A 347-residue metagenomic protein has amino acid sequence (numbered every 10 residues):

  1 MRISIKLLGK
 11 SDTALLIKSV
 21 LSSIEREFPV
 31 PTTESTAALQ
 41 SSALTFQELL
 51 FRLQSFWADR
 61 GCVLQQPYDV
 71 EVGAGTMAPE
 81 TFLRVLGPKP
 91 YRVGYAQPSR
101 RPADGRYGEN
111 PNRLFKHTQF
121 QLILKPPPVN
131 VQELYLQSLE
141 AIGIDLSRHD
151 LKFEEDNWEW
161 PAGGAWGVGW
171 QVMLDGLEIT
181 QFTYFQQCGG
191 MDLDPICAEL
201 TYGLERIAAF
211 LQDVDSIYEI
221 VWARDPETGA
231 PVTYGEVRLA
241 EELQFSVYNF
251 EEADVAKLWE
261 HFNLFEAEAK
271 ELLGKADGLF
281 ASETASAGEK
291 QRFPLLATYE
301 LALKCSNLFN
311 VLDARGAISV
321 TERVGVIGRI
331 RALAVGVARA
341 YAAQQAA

Functional and structural regions predicted by a protein language model:
V20-E283, E289-Q345: Structured aminoacyl-transfer and RNA-binding surfaces used for tRNA recognition/handling in the translation apparatus
